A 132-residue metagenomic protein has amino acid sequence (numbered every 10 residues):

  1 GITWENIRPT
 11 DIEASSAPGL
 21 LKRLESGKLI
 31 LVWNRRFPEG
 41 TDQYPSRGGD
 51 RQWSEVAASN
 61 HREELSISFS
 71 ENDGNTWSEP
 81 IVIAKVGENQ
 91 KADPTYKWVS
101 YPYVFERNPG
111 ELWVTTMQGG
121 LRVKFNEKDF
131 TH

Functional and structural regions predicted by a protein language model:
G1-H132: Asp-box/BNR beta-propeller blade signature and adjacent active/binding-site loops in extracellular glycan-interacting
